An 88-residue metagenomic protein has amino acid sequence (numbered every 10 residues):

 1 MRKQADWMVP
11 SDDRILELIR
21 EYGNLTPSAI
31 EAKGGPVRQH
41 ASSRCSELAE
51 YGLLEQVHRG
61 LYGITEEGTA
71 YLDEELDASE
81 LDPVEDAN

Functional and structural regions predicted by a protein language model:
M1-N88: Acidic, polar-rich N-terminal leader regions of halophilic archaeal proteins
